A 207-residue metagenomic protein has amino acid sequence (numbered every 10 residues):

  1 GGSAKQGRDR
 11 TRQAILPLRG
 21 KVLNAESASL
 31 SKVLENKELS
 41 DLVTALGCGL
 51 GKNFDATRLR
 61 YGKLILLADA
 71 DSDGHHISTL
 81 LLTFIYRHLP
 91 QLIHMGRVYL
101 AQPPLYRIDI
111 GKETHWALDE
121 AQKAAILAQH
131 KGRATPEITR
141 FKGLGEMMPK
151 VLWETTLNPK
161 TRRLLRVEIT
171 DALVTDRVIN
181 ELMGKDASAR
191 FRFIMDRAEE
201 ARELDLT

Functional and structural regions predicted by a protein language model:
G1-T207: Conserved phosphate-chemistry cores used by DNA topoisomerases
